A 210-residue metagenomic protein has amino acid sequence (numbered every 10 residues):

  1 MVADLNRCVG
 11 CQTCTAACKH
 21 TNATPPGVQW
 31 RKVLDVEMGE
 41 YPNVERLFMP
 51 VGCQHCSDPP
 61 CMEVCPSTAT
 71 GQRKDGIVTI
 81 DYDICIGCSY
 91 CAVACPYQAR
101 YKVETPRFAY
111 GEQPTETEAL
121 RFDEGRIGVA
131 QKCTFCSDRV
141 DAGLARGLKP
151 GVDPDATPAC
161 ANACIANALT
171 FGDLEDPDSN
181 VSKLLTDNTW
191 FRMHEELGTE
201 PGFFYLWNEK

Functional and structural regions predicted by a protein language model:
M1-K210: Non-ligating segments of multi-cofactor redox enzymes
